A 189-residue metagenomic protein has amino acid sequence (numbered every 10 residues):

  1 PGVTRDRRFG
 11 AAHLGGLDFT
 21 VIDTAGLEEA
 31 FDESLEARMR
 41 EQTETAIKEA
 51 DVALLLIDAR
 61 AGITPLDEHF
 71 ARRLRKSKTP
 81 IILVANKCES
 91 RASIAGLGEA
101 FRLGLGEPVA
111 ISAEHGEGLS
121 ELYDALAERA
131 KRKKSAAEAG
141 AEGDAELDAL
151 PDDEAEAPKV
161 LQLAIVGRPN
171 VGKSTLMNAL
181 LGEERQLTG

Functional and structural regions predicted by a protein language model:
P1-E36, R40-E49, R129-G189: Conserved G1/Walker A P-loop phosphate-binding module
G2-V3, G26-E28, R60-I63, K87-A92 (+1 more regions): Conserved nucleotide-binding/hydrolysis micro-motifs of P-loop NTPases
R5, A25, A71, L97-F101 (+3 more regions): Conserved protein kinase catalytic domain
H13, R38-E107: Conserved C-terminal guanine-recognition region of P-loop GTPase G domains, centered on the G4
I57, I111-S112, V166-P169: Surface-exposed loop and edge beta-strand positions of immunoglobulin-like domains
T79-I82, K87-P151: Canonical P-loop GTPase G-domain recognition
